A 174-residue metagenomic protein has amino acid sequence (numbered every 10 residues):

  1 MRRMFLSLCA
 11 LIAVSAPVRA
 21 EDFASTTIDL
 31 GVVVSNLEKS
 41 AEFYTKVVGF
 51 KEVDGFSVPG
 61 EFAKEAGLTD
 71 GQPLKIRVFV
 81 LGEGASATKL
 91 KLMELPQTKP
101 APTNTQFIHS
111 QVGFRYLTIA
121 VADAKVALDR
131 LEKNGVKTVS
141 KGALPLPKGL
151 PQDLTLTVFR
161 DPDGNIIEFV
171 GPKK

Functional and structural regions predicted by a protein language model:
M4-S15: Bacterial N-terminal signal peptides
A20-F23, V32, V53-G55, L90 (+2 more regions): Vicinal oxygen chelate
F23-S25, F43, Q72, V112: Short, surface-exposed loop/turn motifs at beta-strand boundaries within globular domains
T26-N36, R77-P96, P102-L131, T155-R160: Vicinal oxygen chelate
V33-A87, K133, L150-Q152, V158-R160: Core segments of cupin and vicinal oxygen chelate
F56-G60, L95-T98, G142-L144: Generic short beta-strand segments
G60-E65, K99-T105, P147: A short, acidic/glycine-rich surface segment
